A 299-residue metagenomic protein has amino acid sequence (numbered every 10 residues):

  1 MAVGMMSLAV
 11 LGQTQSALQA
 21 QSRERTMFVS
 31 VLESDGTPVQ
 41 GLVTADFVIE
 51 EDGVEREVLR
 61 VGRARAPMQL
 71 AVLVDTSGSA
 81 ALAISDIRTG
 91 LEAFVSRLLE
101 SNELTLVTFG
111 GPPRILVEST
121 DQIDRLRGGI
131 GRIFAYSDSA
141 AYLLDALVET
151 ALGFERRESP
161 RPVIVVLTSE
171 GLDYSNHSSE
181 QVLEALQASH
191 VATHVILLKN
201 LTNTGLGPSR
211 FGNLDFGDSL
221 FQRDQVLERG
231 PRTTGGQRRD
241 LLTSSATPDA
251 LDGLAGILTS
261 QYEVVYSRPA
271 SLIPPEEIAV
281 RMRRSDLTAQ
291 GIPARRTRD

Functional and structural regions predicted by a protein language model:
M1-A9: Bacterial N-terminal signal peptides
G12-D299: Scaffold/interface architecture of coatomer-like assemblies
